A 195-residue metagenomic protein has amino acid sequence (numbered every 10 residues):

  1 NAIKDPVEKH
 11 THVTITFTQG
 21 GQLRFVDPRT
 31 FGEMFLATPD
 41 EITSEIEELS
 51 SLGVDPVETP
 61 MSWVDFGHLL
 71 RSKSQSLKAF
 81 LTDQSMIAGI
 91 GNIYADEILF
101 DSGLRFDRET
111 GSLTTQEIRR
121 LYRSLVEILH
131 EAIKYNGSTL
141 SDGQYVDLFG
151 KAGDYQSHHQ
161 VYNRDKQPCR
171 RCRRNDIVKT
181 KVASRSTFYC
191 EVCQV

Functional and structural regions predicted by a protein language model:
N1-V195: Structured catalytic/nucleic-acid-binding cores of DNA maintenance enzymes
